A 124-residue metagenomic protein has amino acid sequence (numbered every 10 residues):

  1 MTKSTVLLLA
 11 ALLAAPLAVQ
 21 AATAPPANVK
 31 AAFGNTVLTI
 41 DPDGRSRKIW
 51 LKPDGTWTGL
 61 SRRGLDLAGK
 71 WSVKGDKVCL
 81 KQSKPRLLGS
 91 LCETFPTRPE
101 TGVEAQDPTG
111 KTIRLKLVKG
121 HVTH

Functional and structural regions predicted by a protein language model:
M1-L8: Bacterial N-terminal signal peptides that target proteins for export
V6, L17-H124: Lipid interaction determinants
L12-L13: Hydrophobic alpha-helical transmembrane segments of integral membrane proteins, especially lipid-exposed positions
